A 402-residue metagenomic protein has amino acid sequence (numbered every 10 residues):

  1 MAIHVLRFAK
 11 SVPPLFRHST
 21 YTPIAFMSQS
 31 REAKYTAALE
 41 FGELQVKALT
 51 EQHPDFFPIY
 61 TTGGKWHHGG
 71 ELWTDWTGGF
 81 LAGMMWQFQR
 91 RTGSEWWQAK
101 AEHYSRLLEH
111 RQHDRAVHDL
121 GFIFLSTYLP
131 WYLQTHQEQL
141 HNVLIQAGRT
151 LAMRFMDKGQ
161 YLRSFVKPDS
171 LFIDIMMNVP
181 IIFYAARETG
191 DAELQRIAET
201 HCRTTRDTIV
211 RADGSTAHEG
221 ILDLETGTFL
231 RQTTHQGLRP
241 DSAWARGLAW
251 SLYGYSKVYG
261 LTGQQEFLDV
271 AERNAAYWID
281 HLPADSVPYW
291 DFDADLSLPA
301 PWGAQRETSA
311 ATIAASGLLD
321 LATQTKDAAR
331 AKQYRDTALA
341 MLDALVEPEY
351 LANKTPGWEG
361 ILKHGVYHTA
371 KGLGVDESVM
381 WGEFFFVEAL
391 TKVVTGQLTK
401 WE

Functional and structural regions predicted by a protein language model:
I3-R7, V12-E402: Glycan-recognition and catalytic cores of secretory/periplasmic carbohydrate-active enzymes
